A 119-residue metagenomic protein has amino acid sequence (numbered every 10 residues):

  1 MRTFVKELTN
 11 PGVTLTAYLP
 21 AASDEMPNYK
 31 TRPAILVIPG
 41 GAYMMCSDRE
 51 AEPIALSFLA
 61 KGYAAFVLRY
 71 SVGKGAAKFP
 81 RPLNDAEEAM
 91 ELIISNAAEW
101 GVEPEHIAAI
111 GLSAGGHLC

Functional and structural regions predicted by a protein language model:
M1-K30: N-terminal cap/lid segment of alpha/beta-hydrolase-fold proteins
Y29, D48-F66: Short amphipathic alpha-helix adjacent to the substrate-entry channel of hydrolases
T31-G40: Short beta-strand element of the alpha/beta-hydrolase
A34, L59-R69, A108: A fold-wide structural signal in alpha/beta-hydrolase
A42-M45, A65, L92: Serine-hydrolase catalytic-loop signature spanning alpha/beta hydrolases and amidase-signature enzymes
A77-E99: Alpha/beta-hydrolase active-site loop
L92-S113: Gly/Ser-rich "nucleophile elbow"/oxyanion-hole loop immediately N-terminal to the catalytic nucleophile in hydrolases
G115-C119: Short helix immediately C-terminal to the catalytic nucleophile in hydrolase catalytic domains
